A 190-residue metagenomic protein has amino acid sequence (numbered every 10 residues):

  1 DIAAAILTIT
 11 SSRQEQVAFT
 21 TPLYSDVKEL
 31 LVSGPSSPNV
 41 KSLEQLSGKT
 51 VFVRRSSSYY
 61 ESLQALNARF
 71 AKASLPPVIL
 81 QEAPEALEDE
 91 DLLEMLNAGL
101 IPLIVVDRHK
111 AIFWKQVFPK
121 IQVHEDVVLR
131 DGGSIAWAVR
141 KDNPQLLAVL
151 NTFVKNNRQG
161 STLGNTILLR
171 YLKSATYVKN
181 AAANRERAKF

Functional and structural regions predicted by a protein language model:
D1-F190: Proline/Glycine/Serine-rich low-complexity intrinsically disordered segments that serve as flexible stalks/linkers
